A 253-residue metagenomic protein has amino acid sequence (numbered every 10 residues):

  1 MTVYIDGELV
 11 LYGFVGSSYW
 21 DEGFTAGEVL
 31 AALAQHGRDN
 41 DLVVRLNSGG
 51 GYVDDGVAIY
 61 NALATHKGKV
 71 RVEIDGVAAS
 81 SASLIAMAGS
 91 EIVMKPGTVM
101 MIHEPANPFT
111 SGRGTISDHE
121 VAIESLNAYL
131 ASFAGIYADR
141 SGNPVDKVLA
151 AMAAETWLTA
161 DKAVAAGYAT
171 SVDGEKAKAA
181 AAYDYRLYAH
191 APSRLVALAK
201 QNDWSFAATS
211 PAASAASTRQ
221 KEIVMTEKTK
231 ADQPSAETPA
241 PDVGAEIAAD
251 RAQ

Functional and structural regions predicted by a protein language model:
M1-S81, A88-Q253: N-terminal organellar transit peptides
